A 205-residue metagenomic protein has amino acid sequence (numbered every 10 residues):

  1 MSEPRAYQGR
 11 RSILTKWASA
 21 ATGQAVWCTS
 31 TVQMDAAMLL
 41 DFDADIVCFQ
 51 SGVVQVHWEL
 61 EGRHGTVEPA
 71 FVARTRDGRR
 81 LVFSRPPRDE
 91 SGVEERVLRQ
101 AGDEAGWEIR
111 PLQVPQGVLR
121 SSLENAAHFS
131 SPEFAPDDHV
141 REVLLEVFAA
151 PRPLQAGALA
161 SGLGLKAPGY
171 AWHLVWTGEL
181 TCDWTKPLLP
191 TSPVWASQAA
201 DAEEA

Functional and structural regions predicted by a protein language model:
M1-A205: Electrostatic, structured charged patches in enzyme active sites and in nucleic-acid/phosphate-binding
